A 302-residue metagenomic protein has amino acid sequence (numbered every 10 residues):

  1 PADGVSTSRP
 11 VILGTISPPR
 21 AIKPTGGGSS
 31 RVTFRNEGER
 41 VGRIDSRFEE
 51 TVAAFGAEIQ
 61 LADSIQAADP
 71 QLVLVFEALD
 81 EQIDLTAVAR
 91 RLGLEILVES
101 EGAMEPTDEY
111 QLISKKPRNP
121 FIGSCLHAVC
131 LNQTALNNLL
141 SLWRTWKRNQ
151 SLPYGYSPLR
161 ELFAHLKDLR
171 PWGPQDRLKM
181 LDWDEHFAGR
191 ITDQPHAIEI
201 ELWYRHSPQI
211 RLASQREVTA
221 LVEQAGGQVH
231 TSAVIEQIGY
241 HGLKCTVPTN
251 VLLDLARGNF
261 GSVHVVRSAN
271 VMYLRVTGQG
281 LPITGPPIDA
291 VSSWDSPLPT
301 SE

Functional and structural regions predicted by a protein language model:
P1-A54, E58, E95-H196, R216-W294: Autoinhibitory propeptides
V32, Q60-D80, A188-P208: Short glycine-/aliphatic-rich beta-strand segments at the starts of folded cytosolic domains
E81-R90: Calcium-regulated, polybasic anionic-phospholipid
Y204-H206, V247-V251, E302: Short, flexible loop/turn elements at secondary-structure junctions
S207-Q215: Surface-exposed, low-hydrophobicity interaction/linker segments
S293-E302: Subtilisin-like serine protease catalytic core
